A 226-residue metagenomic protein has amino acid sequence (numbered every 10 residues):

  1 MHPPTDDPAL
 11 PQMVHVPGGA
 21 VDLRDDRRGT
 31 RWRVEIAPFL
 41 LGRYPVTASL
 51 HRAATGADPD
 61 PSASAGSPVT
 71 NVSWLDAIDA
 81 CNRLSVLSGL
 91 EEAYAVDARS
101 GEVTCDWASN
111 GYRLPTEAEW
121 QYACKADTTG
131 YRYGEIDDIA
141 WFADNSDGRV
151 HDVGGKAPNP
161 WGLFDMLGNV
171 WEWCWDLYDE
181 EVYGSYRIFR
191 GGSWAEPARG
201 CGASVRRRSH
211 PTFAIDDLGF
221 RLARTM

Functional and structural regions predicted by a protein language model:
H2-P3, P115: Eukaryotic intrinsically disordered, low-complexity regulatory segments enriched in serine/threonine with acidic
P3-P61, A65-S85, G168, M226: A short glycine-rich, aromatic-capped structural motif
L10-M13, A20, R33, P38 (+5 more regions): A residue-level signal for beta-strand positions that form part of recognition/binding surfaces within mature
A20-V21, R31, Y44, D58 (+5 more regions): Compositionally biased, intrinsically disordered low-complexity regions
D25, A143, W175, R224-M226: Residue-level signal for short segments within beta-strands and strand-turn junctions of well-structured beta-sheet
A63, W74-R207, P211-D216: Functional-site microenvironments in short loops/helix caps that host divalent-cation chemistry
D216-M226: Short, structured beta-strand segments at or near domain termini in extracellular proteins/domains
